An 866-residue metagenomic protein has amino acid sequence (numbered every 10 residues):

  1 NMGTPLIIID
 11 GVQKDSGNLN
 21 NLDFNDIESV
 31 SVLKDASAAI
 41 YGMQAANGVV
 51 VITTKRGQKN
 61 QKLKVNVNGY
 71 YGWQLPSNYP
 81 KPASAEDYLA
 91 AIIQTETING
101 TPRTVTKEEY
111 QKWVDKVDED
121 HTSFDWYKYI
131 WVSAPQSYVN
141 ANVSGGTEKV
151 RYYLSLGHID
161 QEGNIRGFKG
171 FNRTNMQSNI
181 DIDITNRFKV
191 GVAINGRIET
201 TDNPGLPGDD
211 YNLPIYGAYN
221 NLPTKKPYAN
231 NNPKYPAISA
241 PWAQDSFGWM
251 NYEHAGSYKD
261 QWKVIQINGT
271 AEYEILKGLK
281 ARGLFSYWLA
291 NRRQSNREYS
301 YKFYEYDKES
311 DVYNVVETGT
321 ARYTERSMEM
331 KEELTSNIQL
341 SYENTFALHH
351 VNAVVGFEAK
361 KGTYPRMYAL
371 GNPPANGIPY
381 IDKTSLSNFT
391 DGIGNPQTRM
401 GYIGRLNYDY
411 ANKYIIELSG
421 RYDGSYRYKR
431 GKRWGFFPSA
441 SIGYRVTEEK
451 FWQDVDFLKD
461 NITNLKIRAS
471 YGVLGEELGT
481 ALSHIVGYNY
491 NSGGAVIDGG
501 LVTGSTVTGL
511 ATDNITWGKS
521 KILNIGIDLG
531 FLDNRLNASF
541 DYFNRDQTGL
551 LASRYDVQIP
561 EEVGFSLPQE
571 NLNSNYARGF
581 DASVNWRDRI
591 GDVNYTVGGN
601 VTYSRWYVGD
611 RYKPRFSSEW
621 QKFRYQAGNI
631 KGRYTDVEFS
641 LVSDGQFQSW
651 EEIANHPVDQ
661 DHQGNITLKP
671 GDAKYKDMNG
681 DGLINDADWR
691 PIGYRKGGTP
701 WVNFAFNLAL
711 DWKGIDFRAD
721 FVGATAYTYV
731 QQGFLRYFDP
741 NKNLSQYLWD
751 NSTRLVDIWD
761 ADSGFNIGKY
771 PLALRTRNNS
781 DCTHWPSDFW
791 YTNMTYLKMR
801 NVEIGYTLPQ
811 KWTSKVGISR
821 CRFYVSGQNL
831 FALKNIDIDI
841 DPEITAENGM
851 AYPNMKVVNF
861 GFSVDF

Functional and structural regions predicted by a protein language model:
N1, P5, G48, G57-F168 (+6 more regions): Residues embedded in well-ordered regular secondary structure
T4, V114, S137, R173 (+5 more regions): Extracellular/periplasmic, surface-exposed regions of secreted and cell-surface proteins
P5, D10-S37: Short acidic/polar hinge/loop motifs at secondary-structure boundaries that mediate gating or recognition
K14-S16, A36-I40, G57-N60, G72-P76 (+9 more regions): Short beta-strands and strand-coil junctions in structured, solvent-facing domains, enriched
V30-S31, V50-I52: Non-catalytic regulatory/gating segments with a bias toward low-complexity or hydrophobic composition
N66-D118, R587-K696, F738-D739, W749-N751 (+1 more regions): Conserved small-residue
T101, F303-Y306, S425, A724-G817 (+1 more regions): Extracytoplasmic gating/loop element in the C-terminal half of outer-membrane beta-barrel translocons and assembly
R695-Q732: Glycine-rich, aromatic-lined ligand/substrate-binding cores of catalytic and carbohydrate-binding domains
